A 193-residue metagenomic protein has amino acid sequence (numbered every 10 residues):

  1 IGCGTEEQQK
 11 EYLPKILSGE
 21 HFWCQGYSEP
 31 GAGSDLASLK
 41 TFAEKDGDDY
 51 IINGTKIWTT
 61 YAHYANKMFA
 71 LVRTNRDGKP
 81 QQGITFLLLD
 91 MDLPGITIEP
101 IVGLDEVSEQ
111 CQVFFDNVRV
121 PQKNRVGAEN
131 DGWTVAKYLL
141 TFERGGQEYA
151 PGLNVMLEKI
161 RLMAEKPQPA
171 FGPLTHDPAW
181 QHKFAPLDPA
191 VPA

Functional and structural regions predicted by a protein language model:
I1-E7, G33-L36: N-terminal glycine-rich flavin-associated loop
T5, Q25, A43, I52-G54 (+3 more regions): Buried hydrophobic positions in well-ordered alpha/beta secondary-structure cores of metabolic enzymes
G19-Y27: A short, Trp-centered hydrophobic/proline-enriched beta-strand micro-motif
A32-S38, K45, D49-Y50, T59 (+1 more regions): Hydrophobic, small-residue-rich alpha-helical packing segments that form membrane-like cores
D35-A37, D48, Y61-N66, K79-G83 (+2 more regions): Short glycine/proline-enriched turns and hinge-like loops at secondary-structure junctions
T41-E44, L157: A structural signal for short hydrophobic beta-strand segments in well-ordered beta-sheet cores
N53-E99: A short core secondary-structure module
I96-A193: Glycine-rich beta->alpha junctions and the first turn(s) of the following alpha-helix
